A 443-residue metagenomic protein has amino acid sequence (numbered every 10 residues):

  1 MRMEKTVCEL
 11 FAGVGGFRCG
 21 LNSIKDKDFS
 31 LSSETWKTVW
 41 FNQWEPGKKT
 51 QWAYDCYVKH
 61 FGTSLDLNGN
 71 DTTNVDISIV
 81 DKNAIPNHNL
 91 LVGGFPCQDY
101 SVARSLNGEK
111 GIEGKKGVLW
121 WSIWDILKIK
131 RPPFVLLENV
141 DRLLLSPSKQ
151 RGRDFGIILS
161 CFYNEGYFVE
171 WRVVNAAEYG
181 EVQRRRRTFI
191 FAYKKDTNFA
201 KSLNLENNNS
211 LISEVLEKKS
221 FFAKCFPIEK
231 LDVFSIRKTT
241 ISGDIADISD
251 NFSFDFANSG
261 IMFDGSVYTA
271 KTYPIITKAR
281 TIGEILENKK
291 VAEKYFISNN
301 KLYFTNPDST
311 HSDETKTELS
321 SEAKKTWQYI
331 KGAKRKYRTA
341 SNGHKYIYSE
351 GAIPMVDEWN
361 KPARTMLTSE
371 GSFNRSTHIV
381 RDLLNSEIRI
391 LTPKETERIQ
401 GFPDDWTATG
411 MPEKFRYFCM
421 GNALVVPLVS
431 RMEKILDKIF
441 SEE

Functional and structural regions predicted by a protein language model:
R2-F134, V140-F155: Core alpha/beta nucleotide-donor-binding catalytic domains of modification enzymes
G16-C19, Q98-V102, L143-S146, G180-R184 (+3 more regions): Short catalytic/ligand-binding loop motif for oxyanion handling, primarily in non-cytosolic enzymes, centered on
L136-V140, R172, G410: Short beta-strands and strand-loop turn motifs
D141, Y167-E178: Conserved S-adenosyl-L-methionine
Q150-V169: Conserved Class I S-adenosyl-L-methionine
I158, E170, R184-T188, P362: Residues that flank catalytic or metal-binding motifs in active/ligand-binding sites
E181-V267: Flexible, glycine-/basic-rich loop-and-beta segments that form/coincide with the SAM-dependent methyltransferase
D264-E443: C-terminal target-recognition/interaction regions appended to catalytic cores
